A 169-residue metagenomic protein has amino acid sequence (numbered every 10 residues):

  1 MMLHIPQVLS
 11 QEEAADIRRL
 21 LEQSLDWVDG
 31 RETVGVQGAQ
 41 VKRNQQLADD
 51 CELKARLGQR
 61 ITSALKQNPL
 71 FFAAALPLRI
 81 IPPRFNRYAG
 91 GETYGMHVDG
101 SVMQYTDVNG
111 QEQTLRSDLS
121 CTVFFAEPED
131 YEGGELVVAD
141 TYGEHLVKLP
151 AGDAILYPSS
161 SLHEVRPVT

Functional and structural regions predicted by a protein language model:
M1-R84: Non-heme Fe(II)/2-oxoglutarate
P69-T169: Catalytic core of non-heme Fe(II) oxygenases with the double-stranded beta-helix
